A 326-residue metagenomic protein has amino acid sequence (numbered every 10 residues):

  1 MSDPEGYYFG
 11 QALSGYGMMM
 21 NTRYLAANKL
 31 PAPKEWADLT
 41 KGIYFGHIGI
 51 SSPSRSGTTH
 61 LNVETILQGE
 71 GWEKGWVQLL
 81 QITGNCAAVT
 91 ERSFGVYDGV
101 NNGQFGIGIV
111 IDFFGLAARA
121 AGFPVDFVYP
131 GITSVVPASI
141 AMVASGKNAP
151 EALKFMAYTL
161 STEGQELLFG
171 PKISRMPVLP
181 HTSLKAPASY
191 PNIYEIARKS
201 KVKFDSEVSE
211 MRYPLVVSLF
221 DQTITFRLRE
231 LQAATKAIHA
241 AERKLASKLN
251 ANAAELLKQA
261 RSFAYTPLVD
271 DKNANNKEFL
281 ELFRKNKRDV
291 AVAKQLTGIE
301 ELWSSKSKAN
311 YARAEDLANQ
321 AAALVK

Functional and structural regions predicted by a protein language model:
M1-N101: Extracytoplasmic ligand-binding site segments that recognize negatively charged/polar headgroups
M19-Y24, V136-A149, L167-L168: A bilobed periplasmic-binding-protein/Venus flytrap-type ligand-binding module shared by bacterial periplasmic
H47-S51, Y158-P180: Periplasmic-binding protein-like
Q78, K147-T159, L167: Short amphipathic alpha-helical coupling segments at ligand-binding clamshell hinges and other catalytic/signaling
Q78-T83, A121-G146: Periplasmic-binding protein-like
N101, G106-P124: A ligand-binding cleft/hinge motif common to bilobed small-molecule-binding domains
S174-T266: Long, aromatic- and glycine/proline-rich binding clefts that accommodate carbohydrate-like moieties
E242-K326: C-terminal non-catalytic accessory extensions
